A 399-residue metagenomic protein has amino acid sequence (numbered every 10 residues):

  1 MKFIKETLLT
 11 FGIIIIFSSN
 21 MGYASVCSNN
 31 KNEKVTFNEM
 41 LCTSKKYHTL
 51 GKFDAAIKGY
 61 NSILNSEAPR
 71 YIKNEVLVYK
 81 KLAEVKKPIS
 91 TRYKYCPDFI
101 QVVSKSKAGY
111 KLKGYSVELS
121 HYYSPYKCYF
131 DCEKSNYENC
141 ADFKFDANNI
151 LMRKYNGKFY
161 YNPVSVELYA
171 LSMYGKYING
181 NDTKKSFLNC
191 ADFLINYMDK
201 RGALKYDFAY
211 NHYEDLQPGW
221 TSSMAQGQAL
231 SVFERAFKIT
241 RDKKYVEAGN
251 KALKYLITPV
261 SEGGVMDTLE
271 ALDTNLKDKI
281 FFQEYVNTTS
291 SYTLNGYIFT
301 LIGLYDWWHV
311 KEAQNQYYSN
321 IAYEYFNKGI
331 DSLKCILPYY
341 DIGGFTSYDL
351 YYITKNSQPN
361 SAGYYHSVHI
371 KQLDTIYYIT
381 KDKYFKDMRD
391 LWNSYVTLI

Functional and structural regions predicted by a protein language model:
S19-S28: Sec-dependent signal peptide cleavage junction
K34-H48: Alpha-helical tetratricopeptide repeat
K45, L82-E84, S231, R235: Residue-level recognition of tetratricopeptide repeat
L64-E75: Short solvent-exposed coil/turn linkers within tandem alpha-helical repeat scaffolds
R70-Y71, P88-K94, G175-N189, A236-K251 (+2 more regions): Structural helix-adjacent loops and short alpha-helical linkers that scaffold large soluble proteins
P88-K111, S116, S120-N156, K184-L204 (+4 more regions): Long, well-ordered core segments of solenoidal/helical folds
N162-Y177, W220-F237, Y292-H309, N360-Y378: Well-ordered alpha-helical segments within folded domains of soluble proteins
